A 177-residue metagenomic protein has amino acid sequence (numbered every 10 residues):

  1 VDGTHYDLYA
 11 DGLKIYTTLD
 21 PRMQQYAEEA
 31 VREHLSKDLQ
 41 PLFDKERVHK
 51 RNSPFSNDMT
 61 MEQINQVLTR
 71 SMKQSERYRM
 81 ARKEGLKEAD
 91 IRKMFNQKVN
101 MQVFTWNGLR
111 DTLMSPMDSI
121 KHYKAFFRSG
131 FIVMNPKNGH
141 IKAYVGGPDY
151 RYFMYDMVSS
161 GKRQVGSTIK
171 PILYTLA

Functional and structural regions predicted by a protein language model:
V1-L176: Extended, non-catalytic substrate-recognition/exosite surfaces adjacent to catalytic cores, especially in enzymes
